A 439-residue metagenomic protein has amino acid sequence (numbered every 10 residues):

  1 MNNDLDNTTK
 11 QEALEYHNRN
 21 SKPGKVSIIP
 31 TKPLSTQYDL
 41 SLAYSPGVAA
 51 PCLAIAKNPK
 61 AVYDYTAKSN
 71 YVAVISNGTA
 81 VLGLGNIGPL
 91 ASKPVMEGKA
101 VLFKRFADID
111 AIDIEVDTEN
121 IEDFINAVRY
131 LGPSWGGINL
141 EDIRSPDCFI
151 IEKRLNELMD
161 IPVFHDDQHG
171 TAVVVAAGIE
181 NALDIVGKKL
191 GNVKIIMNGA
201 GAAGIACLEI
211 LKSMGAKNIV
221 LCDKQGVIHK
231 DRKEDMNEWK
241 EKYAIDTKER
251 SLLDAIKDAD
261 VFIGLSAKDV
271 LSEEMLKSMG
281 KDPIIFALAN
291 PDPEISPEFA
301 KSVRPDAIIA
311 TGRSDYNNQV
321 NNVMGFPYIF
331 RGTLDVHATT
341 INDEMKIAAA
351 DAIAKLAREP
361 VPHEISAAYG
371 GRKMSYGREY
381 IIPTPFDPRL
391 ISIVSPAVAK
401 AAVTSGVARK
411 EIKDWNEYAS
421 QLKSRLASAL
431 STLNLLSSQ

Functional and structural regions predicted by a protein language model:
N2-V163, S395, K400-R409, R425-Q439: N-terminal ligand-binding/catalytic initiation module
D6, D166-D167, V186, A289-I412: Adenosine-phosphate binding glycine-rich loop
Y63-K68, K104-R105, Y130-G132, N156-E157 (+8 more regions): Solvent-exposed alpha-helices and their adjacent loops that cap or buttress functional pockets in soluble metabolic
N77-T79, I87, V116-D117, D142-S145 (+5 more regions): Short, ordered loop/turn segments at secondary-structure junctions
L82, I87-A107, M159, H165 (+1 more regions): Glycine-rich phosphate/diphosphate-binding loop of Rossmann-like nucleotide-binding domains
D113, N139-D142, V163-D166, M197 (+5 more regions): General beta-strand structural signal in soluble alpha/beta enzymes
K240-I308, R313-D315: Rossmann-like adenosine-cofactor binding region
